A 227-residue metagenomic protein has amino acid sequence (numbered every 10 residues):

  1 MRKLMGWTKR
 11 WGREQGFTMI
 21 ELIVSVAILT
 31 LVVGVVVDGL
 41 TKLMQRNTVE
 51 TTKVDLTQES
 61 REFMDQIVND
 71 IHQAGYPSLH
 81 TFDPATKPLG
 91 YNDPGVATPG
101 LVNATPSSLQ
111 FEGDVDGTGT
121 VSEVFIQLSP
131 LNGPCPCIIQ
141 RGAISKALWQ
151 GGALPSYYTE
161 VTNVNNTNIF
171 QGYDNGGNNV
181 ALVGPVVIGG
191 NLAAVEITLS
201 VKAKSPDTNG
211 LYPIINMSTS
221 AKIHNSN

Functional and structural regions predicted by a protein language model:
R2, R10, Q15-S78: Aliphatic-rich helix starts adjacent to a transmembrane/signal segment
T48, I71-F111: Short, glycine/small-hydrophobic-rich surface segments
V49, R61, P106-S107, K222: Short capping/connector residues at structural and topological boundaries
D55, H72, V115, A153-N227: Short linear sequence signals and composition-biased patches located at protein termini or domain-edge surfaces
V68, G75-Y76, H80-F82, T120 (+2 more regions): Extracytoplasmic low-complexity repetitive segments enriched in small/polar residues
G90-T105, I138-G142, P185-A194, L211-N216: Glycine-rich, flexible loop segments associated with nucleotide phosphate handling
P94-A181: Type IV pilin-like appendage domain
